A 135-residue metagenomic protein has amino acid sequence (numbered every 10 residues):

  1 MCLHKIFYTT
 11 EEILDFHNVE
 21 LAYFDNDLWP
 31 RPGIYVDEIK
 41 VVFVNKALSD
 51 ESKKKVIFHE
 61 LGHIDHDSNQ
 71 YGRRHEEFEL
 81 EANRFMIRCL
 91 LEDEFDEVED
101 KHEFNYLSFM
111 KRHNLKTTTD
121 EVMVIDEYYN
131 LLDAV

Functional and structural regions predicted by a protein language model:
M1-V135: Active-site hotspot residues in diverse enzymes, especially metal/ion-binding acidic/histidine motifs
